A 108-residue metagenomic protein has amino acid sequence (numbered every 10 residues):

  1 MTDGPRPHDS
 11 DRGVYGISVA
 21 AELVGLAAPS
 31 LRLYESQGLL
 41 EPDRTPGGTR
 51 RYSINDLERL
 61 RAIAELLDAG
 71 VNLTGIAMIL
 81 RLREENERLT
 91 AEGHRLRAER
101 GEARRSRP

Functional and structural regions predicted by a protein language model:
M1-E65: Basic helix-turn-helix/winged-helix DNA-binding cores and closely related short helical interaction motifs
M1-P7, R81-P108: C-terminal regulatory/oligomerization modules of transcriptional regulators
V14-I17, V24, P42, L80-L82 (+2 more regions): A general secondary-structure boundary signal
R59-H94: A short, Lys/Arg-enriched interface patch at domain edges and termini
